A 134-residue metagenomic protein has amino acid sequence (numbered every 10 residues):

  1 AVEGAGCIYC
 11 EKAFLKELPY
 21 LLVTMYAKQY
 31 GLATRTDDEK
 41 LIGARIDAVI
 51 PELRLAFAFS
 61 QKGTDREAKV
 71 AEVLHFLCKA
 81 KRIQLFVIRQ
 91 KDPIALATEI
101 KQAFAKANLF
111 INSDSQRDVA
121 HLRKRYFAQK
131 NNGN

Functional and structural regions predicted by a protein language model:
A1-N134: Nucleic-acid endo/exonuclease domains
